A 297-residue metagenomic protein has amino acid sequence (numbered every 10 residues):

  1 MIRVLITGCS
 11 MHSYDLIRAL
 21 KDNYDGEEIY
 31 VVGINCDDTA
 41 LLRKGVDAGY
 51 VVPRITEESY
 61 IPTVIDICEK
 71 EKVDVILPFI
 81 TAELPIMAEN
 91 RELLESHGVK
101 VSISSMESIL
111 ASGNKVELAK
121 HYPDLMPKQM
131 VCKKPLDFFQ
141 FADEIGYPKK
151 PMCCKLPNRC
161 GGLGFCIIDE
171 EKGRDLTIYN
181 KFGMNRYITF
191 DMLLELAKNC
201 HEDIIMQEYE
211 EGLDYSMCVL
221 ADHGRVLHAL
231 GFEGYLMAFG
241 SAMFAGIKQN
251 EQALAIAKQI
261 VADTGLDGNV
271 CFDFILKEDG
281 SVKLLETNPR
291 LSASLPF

Functional and structural regions predicted by a protein language model:
M1-V4: Extreme N-terminal starter segment of soluble prokaryotic enzymes
T7, E71, M237-G240, K248-F297: ATP-dependent carboxylate activation and anion-phosphoryl transfer catalytic cores that bind Mg-ATP to form
S13, I17-D25, R91, E95: Surface-exposed amphipathic alpha-helices with a cationic face
Y30-V32: Conserved beta-strand positions in the Rossmann-like core of class I SAM-dependent methyltransferases
I34-A40: Short, polar loop motifs at secondary-structure junctions
R43-K133, D137-Q140: Conserved N-proximal alpha/beta basic substrate-recognition cap immediately N-terminal to, or forming the N-lobe
I109-D203: Active-site nucleotide/adenylate-binding loops and adjacent lid/helix of ATP-dependent enzymes
Y179-A242, I247-I256, L276-K283: Phosphate-binding site of ATP-dependent enzymes
